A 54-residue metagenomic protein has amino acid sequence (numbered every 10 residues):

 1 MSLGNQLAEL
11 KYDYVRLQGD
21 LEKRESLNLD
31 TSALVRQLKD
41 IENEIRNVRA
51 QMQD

Functional and structural regions predicted by a protein language model:
M1, A50-D54: Short acidic DE-rich linear segments
M1-Y12, K23, L29-D30: Short, charge/polar-rich alpha-helical segments
E9, A33-L34, Q51: Intrinsic disorder/low-complexity segments
L10, Y14-R24, I41, V48: Non-transmembrane amphipathic alpha-helical segments
